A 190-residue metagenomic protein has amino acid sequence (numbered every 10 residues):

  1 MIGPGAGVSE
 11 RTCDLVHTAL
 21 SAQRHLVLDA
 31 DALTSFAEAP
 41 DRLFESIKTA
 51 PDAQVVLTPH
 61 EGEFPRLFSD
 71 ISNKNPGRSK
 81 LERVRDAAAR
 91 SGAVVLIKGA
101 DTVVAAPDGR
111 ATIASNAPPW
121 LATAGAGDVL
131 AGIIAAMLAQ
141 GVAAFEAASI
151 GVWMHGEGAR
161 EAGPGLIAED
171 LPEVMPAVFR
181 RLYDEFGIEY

Functional and structural regions predicted by a protein language model:
M1-S115, Y183-Y190: Glycine-rich phosphate/dinucleotide-binding loop and adjoining beta-alpha-beta core of small-molecule
G5-S9, D101, A126-L130, I134 (+1 more regions): Gly/Ser/Thr-rich beta-alpha loop segments that engage phosphate groups in nucleotides
R66-S69, T123-M154: Short, small-residue alpha-helix embedded
S72-N73, A139, R160-G163: Amphipathic alpha-helical interaction elements
K80-A88, A144-E157, A168-P176: Short, well-structured alpha-helical segments that form the helix of a local strand-helix-strand
I113-G125: Short pre-catalytic strand/loop immediately N-terminal to key active-site residues, enriched for Gly-Thr
E157-Y190: Charged C-terminal helix
